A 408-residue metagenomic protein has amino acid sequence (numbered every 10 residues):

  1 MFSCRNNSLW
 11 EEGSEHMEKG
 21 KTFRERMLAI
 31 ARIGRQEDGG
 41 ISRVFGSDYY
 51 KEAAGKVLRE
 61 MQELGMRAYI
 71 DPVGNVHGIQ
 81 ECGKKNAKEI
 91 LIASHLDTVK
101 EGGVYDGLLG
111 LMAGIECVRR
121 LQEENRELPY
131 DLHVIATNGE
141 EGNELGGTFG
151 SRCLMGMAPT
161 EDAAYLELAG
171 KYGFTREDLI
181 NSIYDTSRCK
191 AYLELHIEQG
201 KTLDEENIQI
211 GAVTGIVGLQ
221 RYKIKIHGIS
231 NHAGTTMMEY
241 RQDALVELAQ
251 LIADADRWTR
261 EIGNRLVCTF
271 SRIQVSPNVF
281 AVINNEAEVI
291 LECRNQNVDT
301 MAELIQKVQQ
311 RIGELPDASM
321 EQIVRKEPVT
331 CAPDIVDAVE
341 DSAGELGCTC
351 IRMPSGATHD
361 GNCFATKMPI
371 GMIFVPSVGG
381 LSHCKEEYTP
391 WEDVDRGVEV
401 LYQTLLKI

Functional and structural regions predicted by a protein language model:
M17-S47, Q322, K326, H383: N-terminal capping segment at the start of a domain
F23-Q36, A93-S94, C350-Q403: Zn-dependent metallopeptidase/amidohydrolase metal-coordination segment
R35-E81, I351: A non-catalytic alpha/beta surface segment that caps or lines the substrate-entry region of metallo-dependent hydrolase
F45-G46, T269-N278, I290-Q296, S319-V336 (+1 more regions): A short beta-alpha structural unit
E60, L64, V76-L109, G114: Catalytic-core environment of secreted peptidases
K100-A164: A generic, well-ordered mixed alpha/beta core segment in the N-terminal half of proteins
G139-V298: Midchain, well-structured core segments that form catalytic/ion-binding scaffolds
H232, M238-I262, V375-I408: His/Asp/Glu-rich mid-to-C-terminal helical/loop segments that flank catalytic regions of hydrolases
